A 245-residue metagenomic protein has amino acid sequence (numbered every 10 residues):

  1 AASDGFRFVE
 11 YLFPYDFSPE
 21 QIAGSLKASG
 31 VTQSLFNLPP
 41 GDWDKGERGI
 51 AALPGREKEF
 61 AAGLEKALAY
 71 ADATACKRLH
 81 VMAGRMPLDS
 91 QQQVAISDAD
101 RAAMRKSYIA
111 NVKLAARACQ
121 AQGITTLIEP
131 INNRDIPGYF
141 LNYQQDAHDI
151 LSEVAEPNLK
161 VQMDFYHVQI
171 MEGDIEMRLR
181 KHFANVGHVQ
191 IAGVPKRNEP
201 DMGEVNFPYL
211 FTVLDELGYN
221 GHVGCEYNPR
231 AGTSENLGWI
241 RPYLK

Functional and structural regions predicted by a protein language model:
A1, F17-I22, E57-Y70, M171-R180: Short, acidic/polar
A1-F17, A75: Catalytic domains of carbohydrate-active enzymes, especially glycoside hydrolases
A2-S3, A75-K77, D89-Q92, A121 (+1 more regions): Histidine-acidic metal/acid-base catalytic patches
R7-F8, T32, K77, T125 (+1 more regions): Residue-level detector of anion-binding/catalytic polar loops
E10, S34-N37, H80, L127 (+2 more regions): Conserved beta-strand positions in the central sheet of alpha/beta enzyme cores
E10-S29, N37, A83-D89, D135 (+1 more regions): Glycine-rich, proline-tolerant flexible connector loops at the mouths of alpha/beta enzymes
Y15, P39-D42, A83-P87, P130-R134 (+3 more regions): Active-site-proximal loop/turn and secondary-structure-junction residues that shape catalytic pockets, frequently
I50-K160: Active-site acidic/histidine proton-transfer and metal-coordination neighborhood in alpha/beta enzyme cores
